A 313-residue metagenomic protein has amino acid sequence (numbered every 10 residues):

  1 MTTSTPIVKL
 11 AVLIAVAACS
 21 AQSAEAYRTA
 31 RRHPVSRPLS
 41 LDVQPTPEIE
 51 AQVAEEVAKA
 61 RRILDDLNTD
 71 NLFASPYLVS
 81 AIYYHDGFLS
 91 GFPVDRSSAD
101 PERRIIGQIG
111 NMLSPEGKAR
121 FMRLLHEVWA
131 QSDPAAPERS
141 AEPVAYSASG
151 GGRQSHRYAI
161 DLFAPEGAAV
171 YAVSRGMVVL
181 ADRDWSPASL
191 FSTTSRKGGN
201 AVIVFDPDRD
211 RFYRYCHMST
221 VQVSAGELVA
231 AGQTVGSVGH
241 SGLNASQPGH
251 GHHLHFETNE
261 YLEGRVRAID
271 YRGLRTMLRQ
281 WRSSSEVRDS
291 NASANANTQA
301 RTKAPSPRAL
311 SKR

Functional and structural regions predicted by a protein language model:
T2-L10: Bacterial N-terminal signal peptides that target proteins for export
L13-I14, A24: Cleavable N-terminal signal peptides
S23-A169, V173, L274-R313: Polar/charged, compositionally biased leader and regulatory segments
Y158, E166-A169, S219, A225 (+1 more regions): Short, conserved secondary-structure segments in the cores of folded domains
A169-A181, V223-V238: Short, well-structured beta-strand-loop connectors
V173-Q222, L243-L254: Zn2+-dependent peptidoglycan hydrolase active-site motif and core
V202-I203, E227-S290: Conserved, short, structured surface segments that act as functional micro-motifs
